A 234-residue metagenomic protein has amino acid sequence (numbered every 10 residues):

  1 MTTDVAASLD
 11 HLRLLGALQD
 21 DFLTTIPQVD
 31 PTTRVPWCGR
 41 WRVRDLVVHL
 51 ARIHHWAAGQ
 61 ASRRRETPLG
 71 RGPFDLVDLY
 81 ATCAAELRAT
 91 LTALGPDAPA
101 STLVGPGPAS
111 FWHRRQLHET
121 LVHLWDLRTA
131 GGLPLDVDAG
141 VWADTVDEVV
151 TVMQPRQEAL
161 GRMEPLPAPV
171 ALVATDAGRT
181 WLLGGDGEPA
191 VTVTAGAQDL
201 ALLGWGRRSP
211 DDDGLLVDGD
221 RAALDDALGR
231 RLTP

Functional and structural regions predicted by a protein language model:
M1-G16, T24-P27, R230-P234: Actinobacteria-biased recognition of intrinsically disordered, low-complexity terminal regions
T2-L14, R52, A57, G70 (+1 more regions): Soluble acyl-CoA-dependent acyltransferase catalytic core bearing the H(X)4D motif
H11-L15, P73-Y80, H113-Q116, T120 (+1 more regions): Hydrophobic packing residues in well-ordered alpha-helices of helical domains and bundles
D20, D30-E66, V104-L160, L200: Short, contiguous alpha-helical
G59-H113: Hydrophobic/aromatic-rich structural module bridging two neighboring secondary-structure elements via a short loop
R71-T82, G140-R156, D220-L232: Short, mixed-charge aromatic SLiMs
D138-G185, T192-V193: Hydrophobic protein-protein interaction segments
P189-P234: C-terminal interaction segments
